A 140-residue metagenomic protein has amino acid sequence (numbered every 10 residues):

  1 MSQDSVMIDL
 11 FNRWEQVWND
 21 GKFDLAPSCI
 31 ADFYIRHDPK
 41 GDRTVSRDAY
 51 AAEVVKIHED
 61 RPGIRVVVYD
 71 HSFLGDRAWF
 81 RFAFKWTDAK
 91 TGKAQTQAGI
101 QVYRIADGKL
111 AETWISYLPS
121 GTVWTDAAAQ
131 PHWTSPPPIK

Functional and structural regions predicted by a protein language model:
S2-I8, N12, V17-N19, H37 (+1 more regions): A beta-strand edge to alpha-helix "cap/lid" segment located at domain peripheries
D20-L25: Short helix-adjacent coil turns
S28-C29, R104: Conserved catalytic core of Hanks-type protein kinase domains
C29, F33-V45, I57-D60: A short gly/proline-enriched turn/hairpin at secondary-structure junctions
D48: Hydrophobic small-molecule pocket/channel-lining residues, especially in calycin-type beta-barrels
